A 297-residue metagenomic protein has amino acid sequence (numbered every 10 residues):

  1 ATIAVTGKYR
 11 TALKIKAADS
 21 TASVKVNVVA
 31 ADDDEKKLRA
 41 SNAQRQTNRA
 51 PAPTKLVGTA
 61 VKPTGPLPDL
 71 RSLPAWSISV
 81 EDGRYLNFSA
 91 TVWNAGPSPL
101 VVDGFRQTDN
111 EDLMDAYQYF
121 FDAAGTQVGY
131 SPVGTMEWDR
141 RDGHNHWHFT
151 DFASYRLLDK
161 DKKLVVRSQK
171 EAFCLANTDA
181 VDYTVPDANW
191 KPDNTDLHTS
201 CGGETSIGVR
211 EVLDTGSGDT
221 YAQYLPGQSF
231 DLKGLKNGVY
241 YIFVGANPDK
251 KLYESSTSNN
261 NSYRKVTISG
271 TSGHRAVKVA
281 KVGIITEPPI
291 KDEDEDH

Functional and structural regions predicted by a protein language model:
T2-I3: Extracellular or exported targeting regions of proteins
K8-H297: Extracellular/luminal regions of secreted and cell-surface proteins that mediate adhesion/ECM remodeling
